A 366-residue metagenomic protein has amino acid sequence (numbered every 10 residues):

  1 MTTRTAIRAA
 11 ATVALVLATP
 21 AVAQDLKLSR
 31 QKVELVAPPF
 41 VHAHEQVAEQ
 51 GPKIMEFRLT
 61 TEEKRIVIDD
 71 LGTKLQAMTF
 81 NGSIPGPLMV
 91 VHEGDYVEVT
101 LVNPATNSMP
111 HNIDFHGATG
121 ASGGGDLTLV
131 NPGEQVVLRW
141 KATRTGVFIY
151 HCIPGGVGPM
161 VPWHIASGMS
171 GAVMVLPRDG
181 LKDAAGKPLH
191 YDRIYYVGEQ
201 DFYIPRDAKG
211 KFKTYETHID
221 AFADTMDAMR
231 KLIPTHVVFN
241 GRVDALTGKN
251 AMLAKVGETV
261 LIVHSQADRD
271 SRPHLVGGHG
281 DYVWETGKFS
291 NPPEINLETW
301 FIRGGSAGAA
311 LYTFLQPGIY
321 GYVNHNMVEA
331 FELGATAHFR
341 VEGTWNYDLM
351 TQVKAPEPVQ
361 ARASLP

Functional and structural regions predicted by a protein language model:
M1-A10: Bacterial N-terminal signal peptides that target proteins for export
A9-L17: Sec-dependent N-terminal signal peptides
T19-A23: Sec/Tat signal peptide C-region and signal peptidase I cleavage site
Q24-P366: Copper-binding active sites and cupredoxin-like electron-transfer domains, recognizing His/Cys-rich ligand loops
